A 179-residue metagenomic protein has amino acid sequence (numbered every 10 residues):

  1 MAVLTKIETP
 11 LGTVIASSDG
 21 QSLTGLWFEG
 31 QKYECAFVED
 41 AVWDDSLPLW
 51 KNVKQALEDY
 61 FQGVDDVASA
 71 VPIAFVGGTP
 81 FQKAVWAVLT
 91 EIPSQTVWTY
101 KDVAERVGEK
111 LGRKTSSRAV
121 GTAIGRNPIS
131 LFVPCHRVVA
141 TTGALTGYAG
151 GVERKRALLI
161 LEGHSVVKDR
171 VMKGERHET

Functional and structural regions predicted by a protein language model:
M1-L111, L161-T179: Basic nucleic-acid-binding alpha-helical/helix-turn surface characteristic of O6-alkylguanine DNA
F81-V85, S116, R154: N-terminal positioning helix adjacent to the helix-turn-helix/winged-helix DNA-binding module
G108-T122: Short, positively charged loop/turn segments that connect secondary-structure elements
A123-G125, F132: Major-groove DNA-recognition helix of helix-turn-helix-type DNA-binding domains
S130-A149: Charged low-complexity interaction tracts in eukaryotic proteins
G150-V166: A short, Lys/Arg-enriched interface patch at domain edges and termini
